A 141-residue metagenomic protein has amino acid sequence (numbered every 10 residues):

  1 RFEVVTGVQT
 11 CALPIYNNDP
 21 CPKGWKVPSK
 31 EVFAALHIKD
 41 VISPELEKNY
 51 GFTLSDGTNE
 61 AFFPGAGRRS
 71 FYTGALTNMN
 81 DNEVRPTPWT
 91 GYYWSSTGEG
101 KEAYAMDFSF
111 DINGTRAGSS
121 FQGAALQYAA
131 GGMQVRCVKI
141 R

Functional and structural regions predicted by a protein language model:
R1-C11: Single conserved hydrophobic/aromatic residue that forms the stacking wall/gate of nucleotide- or nucleobase-binding
A12-D19, K23-R141: C-terminal, surface-exposed recognition/capping segments
